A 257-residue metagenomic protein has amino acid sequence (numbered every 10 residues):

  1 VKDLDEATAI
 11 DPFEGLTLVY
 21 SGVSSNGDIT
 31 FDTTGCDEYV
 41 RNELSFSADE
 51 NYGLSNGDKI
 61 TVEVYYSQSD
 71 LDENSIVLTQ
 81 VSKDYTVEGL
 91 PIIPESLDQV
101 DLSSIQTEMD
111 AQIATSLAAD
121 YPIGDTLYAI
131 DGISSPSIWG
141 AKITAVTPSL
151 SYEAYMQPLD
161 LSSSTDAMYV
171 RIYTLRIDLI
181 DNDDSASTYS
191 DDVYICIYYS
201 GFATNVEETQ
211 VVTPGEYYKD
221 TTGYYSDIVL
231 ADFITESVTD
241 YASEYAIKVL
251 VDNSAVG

Functional and structural regions predicted by a protein language model:
V1-A119, S185: Beta-rich interaction/scaffold domains
V1-K2, K83-V87, L159, V193 (+3 more regions): Generic detection of short hydrophobic beta-strand segments and adjacent strand-loop junctions
S47-D58, L159-A167, N182-T188, T204-T209 (+2 more regions): Exposed regions on extracellular, virion, or secretory-pathway luminal proteins
I60-V62, T144-S185: Exposed beta-strand-loop-beta-strand "reactive/processing" segments of non-cytosolic proteins
Q80-P91, I180-D220: A short, surface-exposed beta-strand/turn
I105-S162, L230, T235, T239-N253: Short Lys/Arg-enriched alpha/beta "domain-start" segment
T115, P122, T126-A129, V211-V212 (+2 more regions): Viral structural modules
V256-G257: Short, solvent-exposed mixed-charge patches
